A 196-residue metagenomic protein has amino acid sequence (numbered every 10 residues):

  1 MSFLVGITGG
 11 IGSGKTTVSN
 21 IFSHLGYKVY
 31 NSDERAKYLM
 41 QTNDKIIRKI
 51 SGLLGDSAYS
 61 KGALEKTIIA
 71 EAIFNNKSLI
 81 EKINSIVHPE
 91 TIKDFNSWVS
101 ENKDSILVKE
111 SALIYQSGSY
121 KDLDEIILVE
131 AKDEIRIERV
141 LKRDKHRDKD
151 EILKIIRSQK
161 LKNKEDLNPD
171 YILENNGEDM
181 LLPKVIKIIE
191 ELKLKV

Functional and structural regions predicted by a protein language model:
V5-I7: Hydrophobic anchor at the beta1->P-loop junction of P-loop NTPases
G10, F22: P-loop (Walker A) phosphate-binding loop of NTP-binding proteins
S13: ATP-binding Walker
T16: Walker A/P-loop
S23-S32, D44-K45: Post-Walker A helix-loop "phosphate-sensing" segment adjacent to the P-loop in P-loop NTPases
E34-K103: ATP-dependent small-molecule kinase phosphotransfer cores that center on conserved nucleotide phosphate-binding segments
D94-E101, I106-L141: ATP-dependent NMP and nucleoside kinases share a basic, alpha-helical "lid"
K121-D122, R143-L192: Small-molecule kinase domains that catalyze NTP-dependent phosphoryl transfer to phosphate-bearing small molecules
